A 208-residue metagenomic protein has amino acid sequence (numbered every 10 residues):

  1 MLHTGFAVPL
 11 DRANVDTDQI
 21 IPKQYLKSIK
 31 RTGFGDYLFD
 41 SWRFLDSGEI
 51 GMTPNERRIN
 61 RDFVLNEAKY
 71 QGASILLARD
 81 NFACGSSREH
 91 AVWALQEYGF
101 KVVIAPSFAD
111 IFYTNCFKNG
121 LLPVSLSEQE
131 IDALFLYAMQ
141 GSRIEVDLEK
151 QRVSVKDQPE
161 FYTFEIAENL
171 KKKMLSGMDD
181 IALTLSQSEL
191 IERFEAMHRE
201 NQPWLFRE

Functional and structural regions predicted by a protein language model:
M1-R79, A83-E208: Cytosolic catalytic domains that perform sulfur/thiol-centered chemistry
